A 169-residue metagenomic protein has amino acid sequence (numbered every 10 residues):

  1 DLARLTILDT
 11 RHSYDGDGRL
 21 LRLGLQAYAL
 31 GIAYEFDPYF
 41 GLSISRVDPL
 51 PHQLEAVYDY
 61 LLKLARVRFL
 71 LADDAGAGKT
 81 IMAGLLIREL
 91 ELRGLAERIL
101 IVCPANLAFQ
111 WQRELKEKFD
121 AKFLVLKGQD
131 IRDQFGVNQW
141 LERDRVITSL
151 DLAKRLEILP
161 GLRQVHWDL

Functional and structural regions predicted by a protein language model:
D1: Basic/aromatic-rich interaction segments and small domains that mediate binding to polyanionic partners
R4-Y58, T80-G84, R88-L169: SF2 helicase/translocase NTPase motor core, specifically the RecA-like lobe 1 inter-motif segment between Walker
R66-L86: Walker A/P-loop
